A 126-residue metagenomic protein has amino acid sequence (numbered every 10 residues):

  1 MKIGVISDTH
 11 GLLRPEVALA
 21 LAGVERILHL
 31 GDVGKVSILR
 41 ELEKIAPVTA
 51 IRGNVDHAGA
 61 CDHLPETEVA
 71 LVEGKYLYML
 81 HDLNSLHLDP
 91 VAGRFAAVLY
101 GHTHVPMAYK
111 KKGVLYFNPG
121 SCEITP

Functional and structural regions predicted by a protein language model:
M1-V48, D56-E66, G74: N-terminal active-site segment of His-dependent metallophosphoesterases
S7-G11, D32-V33, N54-D56, D82-N84 (+2 more regions): Active-site metal-binding loops of divalent metal-dependent hydrolases
T49, Y76-Y78, L83-P126: Conserved beta-sheet core of the metallophosphoesterase superfamily
E66-E68, P106: Residue-level detector of beta-strand structural context in well-folded domains
